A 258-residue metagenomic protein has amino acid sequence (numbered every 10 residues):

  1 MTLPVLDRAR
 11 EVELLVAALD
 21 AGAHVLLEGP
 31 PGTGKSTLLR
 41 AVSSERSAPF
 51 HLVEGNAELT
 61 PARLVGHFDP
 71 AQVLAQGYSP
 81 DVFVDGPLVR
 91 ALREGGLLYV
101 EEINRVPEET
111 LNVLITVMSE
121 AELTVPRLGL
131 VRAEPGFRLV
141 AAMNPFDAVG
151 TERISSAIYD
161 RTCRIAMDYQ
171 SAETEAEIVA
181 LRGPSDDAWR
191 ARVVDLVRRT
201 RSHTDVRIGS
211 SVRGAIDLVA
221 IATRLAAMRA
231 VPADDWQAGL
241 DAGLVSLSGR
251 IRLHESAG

Functional and structural regions predicted by a protein language model:
M1-A191, D195: AAA+ P-loop NTPase catalytic core and its hallmark functional loops
V5, R182-G258: Alpha-helical lid/collar subdomain of P-loop NTPases
